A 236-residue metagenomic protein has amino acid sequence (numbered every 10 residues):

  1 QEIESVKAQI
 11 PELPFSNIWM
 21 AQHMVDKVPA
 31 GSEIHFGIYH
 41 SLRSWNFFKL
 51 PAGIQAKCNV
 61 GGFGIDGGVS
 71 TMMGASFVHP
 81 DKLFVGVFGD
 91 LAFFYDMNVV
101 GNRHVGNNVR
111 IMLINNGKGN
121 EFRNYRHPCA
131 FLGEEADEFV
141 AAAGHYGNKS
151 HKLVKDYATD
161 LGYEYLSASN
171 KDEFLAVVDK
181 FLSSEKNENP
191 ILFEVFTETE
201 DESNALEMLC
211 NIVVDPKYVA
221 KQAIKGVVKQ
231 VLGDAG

Functional and structural regions predicted by a protein language model:
E2-H79: Active-site diphosphate/adenylate-binding microenvironment
F47-G236: Thiamine diphosphate
